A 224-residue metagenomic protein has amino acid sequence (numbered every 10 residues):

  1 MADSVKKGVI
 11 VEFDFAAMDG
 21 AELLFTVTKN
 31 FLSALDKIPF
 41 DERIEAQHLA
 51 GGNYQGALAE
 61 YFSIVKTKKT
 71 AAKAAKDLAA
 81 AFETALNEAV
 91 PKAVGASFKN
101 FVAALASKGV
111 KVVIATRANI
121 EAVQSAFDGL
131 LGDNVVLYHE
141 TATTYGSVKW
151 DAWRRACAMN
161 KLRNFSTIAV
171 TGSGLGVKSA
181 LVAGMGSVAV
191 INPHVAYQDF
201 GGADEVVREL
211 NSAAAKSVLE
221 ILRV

Functional and structural regions predicted by a protein language model:
A2-K6, A103-A106, I120-V224: Asp-based, Mg2+/Mn2+-dependent phosphohydrolase catalytic module
D3-A96: N-terminal helical cap/lid subdomain that shapes the substrate entry/recognition surface in HAD-like hydrolases
I10, T84-I114, Q124, W150: Short, acidic loop-to-helix structural element flanking the phosphoryl-transfer center in phosphate-processing enzymes
A17, N53, G109, G184 (+1 more regions): Conserved functional loop/turn residues at catalytic and ligand-binding sites
A17, Q47, V112, A169-V170 (+1 more regions): Conserved SAM-binding loop
D41-E42, A71, I114, V136 (+2 more regions): A generic structural-conservation signal
T116-A118: Conserved phosphate-coupling serine/threonine residues in phosphotransfer and NTP-handling enzymes
